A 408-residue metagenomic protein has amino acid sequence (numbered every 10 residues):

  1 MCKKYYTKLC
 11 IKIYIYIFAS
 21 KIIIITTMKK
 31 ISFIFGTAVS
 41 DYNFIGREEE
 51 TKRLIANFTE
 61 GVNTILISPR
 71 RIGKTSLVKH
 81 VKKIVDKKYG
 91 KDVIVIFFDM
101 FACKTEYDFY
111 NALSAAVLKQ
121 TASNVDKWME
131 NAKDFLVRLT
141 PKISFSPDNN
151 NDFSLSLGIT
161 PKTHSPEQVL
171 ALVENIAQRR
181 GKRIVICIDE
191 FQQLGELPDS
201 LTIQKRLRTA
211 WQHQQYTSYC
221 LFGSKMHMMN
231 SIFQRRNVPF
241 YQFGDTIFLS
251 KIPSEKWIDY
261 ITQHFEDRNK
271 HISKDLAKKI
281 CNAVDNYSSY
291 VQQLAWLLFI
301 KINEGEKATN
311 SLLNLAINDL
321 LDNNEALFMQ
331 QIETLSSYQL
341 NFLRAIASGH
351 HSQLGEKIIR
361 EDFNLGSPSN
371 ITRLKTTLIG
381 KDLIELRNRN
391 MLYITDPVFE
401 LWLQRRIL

Functional and structural regions predicted by a protein language model:
M1-T64, P69, K87: A short, basic N-terminal segment
Y14, K29-F33, N318, D322 (+1 more regions): C-terminal leucine-rich, beta-strand-based interaction scaffolds used for sensing/assembly
F58-T59, D285, F299, R344-H351: Short, locally clustered residues in the helix-turn-helix/winged-helix DNA-binding domain
P69-I72, S76-V185, T217, S369: P-loop NTPase nucleotide-binding core
S156-K225, Q234: Conserved Walker B catalytic segment
M226-G244: Short regulatory helix/loop adjacent to the ATP-binding pocket of P-loop NTPases
D245-E255: Conserved AAA+ ATPase "SRH/arginine-finger" region at the nucleotide-binding site
I258-A326, S337: Amphipathic alpha-helical "lid/sensor" segments that cap RecA-like P-loop NTPase cores
